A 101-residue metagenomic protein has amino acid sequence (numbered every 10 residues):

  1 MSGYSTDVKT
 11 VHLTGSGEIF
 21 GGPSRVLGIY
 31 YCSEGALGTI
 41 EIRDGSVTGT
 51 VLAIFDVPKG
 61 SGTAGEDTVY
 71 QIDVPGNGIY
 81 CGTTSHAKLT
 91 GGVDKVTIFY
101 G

Functional and structural regions predicted by a protein language model:
M1-G101: Surface-exposed, low-hydrophobicity beta-strand/loop segments enriched in small/polar/acidic residues
